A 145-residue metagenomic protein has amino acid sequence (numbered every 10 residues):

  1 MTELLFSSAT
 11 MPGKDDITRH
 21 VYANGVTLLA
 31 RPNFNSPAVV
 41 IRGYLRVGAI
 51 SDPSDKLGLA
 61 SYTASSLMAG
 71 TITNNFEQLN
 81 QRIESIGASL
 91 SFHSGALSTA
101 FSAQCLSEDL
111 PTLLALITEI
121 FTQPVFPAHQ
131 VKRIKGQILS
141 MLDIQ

Functional and structural regions predicted by a protein language model:
M1-A30: Proteolytic maturation boundary segments
D16, N24-V26, P37-I41, L97-T99: Envelope-exposed proteins and targeting segments
Y22, N35-P37, G95, S107-E108: Short flexible coil/turn linkers enriched for glycine and charged/polar residues that connect secondary-structure
V26, P32-F34, C105: A broadly conserved detector of short glycine/acidic/proline-rich loop/turn motifs that flank catalytic sites and bind
R31-N35, S91-F92: Short glycine/proline-enriched loop/turn "hinge" motifs that connect secondary-structure elements and lie
V40-Q104, A128: M16/MPP (pitrilysin/insulinase) zinc-metallopeptidase core fold and M16-derived inactive scaffolds
N80-Q145: Acidic/histidine-enriched segments that form metal/cofactor-coordinating and catalytic pocket/exosite environments
